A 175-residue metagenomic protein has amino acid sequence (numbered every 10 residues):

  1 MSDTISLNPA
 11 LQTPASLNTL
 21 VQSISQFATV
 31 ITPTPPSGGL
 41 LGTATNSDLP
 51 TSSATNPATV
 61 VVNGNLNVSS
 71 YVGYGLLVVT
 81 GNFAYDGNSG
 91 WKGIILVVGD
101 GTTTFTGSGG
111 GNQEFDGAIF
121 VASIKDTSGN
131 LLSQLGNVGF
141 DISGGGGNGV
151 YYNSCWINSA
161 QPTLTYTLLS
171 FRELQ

Functional and structural regions predicted by a protein language model:
M1-Q175: Compositional signature of intrinsically disordered, low-complexity segments enriched in polar residues
